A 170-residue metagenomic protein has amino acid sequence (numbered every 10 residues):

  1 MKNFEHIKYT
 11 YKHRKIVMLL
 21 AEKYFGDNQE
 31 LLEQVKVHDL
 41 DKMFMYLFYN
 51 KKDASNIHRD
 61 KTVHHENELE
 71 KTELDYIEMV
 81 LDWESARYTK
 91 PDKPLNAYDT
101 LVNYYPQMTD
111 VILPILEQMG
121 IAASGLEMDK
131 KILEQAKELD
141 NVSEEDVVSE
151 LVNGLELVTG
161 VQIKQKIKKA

Functional and structural regions predicted by a protein language model:
M1-A170: Metal-dependent phosphohydrolase cores
